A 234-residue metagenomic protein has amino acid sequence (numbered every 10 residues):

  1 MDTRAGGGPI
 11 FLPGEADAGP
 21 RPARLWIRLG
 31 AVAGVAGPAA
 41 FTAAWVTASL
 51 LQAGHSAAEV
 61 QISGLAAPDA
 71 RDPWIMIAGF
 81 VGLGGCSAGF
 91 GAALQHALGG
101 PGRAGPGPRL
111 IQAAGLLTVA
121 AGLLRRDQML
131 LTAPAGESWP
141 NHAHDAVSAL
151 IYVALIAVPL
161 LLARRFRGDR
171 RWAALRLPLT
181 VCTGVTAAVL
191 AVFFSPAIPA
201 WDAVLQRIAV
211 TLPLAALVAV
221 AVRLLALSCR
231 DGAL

Functional and structural regions predicted by a protein language model:
D2, L225-L234: Short, charged juxtamembrane terminal tails flanking transmembrane helices
D2-P22: N-terminal juxtamembrane cytosolic/stromal segments of multi-pass membrane proteins
E15, G19-H55, E59-Q61, L65 (+1 more regions): Hydrophobic, aromatic-enriched alpha-helical segments typical of multi-pass transmembrane helices
